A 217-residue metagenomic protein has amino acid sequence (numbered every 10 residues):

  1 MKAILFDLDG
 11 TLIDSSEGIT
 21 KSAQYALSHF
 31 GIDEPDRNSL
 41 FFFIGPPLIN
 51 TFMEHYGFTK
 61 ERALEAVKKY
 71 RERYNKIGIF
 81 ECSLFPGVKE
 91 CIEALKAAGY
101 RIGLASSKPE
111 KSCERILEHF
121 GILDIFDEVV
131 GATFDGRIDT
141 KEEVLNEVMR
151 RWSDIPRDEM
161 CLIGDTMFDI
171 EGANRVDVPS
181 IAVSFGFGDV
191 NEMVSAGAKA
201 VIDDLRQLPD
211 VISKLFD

Functional and structural regions predicted by a protein language model:
M1-F42, Y56: Active-site neighborhood of HAD-like aspartate-dependent phosphohydrolases
A23, C91-L117: Substrate-recognition element of Asp-dependent hydrolases with the DxDx(T/V) motif
A26-L27, P47-K60, I116, V144 (+1 more regions): Helix-loop "lid/cap" segments that line or gate small-molecule binding pockets
D33, T59, L123-D127, K199-I202: Conserved H-loop
M53-E90, A98: Metal-dependent phosphoesterase signature
L123-I138: A short, structured active-site edge motif that brings together acidic residues
K141-E171: Conserved Lys-Pro-Asp/Glu-containing loop-to-beta segment of HAD-superfamily phosphomonoesterases, centered on
L162-A200: Acidic, Mg2+-coordinating phosphoryl-transfer loop and its flanking beta/alpha structural elements, shared across
